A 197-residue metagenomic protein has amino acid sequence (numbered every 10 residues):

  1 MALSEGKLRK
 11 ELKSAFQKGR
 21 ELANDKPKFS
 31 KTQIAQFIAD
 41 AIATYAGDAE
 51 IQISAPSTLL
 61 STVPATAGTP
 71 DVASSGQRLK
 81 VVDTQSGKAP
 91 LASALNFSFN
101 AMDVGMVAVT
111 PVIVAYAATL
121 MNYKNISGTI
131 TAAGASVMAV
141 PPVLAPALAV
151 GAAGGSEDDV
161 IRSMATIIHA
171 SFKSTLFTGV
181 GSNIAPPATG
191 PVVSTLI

Functional and structural regions predicted by a protein language model:
M1-I197: Extracellular "spike/adhesin" assembly and maturation modules and analogous cytosolic coiled-coil scaffolds
